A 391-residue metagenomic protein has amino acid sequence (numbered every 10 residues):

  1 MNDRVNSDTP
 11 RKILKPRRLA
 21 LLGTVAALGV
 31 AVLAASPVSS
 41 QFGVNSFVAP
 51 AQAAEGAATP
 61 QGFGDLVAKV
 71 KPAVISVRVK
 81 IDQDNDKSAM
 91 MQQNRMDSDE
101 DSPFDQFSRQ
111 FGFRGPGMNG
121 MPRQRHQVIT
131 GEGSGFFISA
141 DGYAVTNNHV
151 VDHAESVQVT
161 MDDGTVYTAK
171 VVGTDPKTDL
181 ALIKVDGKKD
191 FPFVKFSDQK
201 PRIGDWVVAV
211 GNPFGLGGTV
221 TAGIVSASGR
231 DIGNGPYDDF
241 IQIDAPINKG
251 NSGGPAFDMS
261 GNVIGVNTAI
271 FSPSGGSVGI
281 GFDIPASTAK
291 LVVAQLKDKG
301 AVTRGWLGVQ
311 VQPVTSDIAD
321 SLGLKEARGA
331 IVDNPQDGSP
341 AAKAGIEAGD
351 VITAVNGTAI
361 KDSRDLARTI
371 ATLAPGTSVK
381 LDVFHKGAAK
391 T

Functional and structural regions predicted by a protein language model:
M1-L14: N-terminal Lys/Arg-rich, disordered targeting/topogenic segments
S7, A27, S39: Short, surface-exposed linear motifs at loops/turns and structural transition points
R17-L21, A34-A344, A348, A354-S378 (+1 more regions): Serine-dependent protease modules
T24-A31: Bacterial N-terminal signal peptides
